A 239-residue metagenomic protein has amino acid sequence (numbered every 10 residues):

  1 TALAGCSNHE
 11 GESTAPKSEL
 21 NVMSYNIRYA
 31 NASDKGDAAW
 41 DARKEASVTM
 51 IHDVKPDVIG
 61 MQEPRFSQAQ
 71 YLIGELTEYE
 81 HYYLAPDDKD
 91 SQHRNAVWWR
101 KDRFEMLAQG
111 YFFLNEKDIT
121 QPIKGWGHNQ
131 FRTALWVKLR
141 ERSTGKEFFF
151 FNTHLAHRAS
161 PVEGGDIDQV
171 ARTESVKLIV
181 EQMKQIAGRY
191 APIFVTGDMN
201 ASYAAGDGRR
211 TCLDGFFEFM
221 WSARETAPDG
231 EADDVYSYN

Functional and structural regions predicted by a protein language model:
L3-E75, D87-H93, K177: N-terminal, active-site-proximal structural segment of metallo-dependent hydrolase catalytic domains
K17-N21, V54-V58, T77-H81, T144-F149 (+2 more regions): Loop/turn elements at helix/coil->beta-strand transitions in domains of secreted/extracellular proteins
S24-E45, L114-N129, A156-A171: Acidic/histidine-rich helix-loop elements that form or flank divalent-metal/phosphate-binding sites at the catalytic
Y29-N31, P64-A69, H157-P161, N200-R210 (+1 more regions): Active-site environment of divalent metal-dependent phosphoester hydrolases
H52-P56, A69, I73-E78, R103 (+2 more regions): Sec-exported extracytoplasmic/periplasmic mature domains
V58-L155: Structured beta-strand-rich core segments of catalytic domains in phosphoester-bond hydrolases
H81-R100, E116-I119, G125-F131, Y190-I193 (+1 more regions): Active site of divalent-metal-dependent phosphoester/diester hydrolases
T133-T153, G165-R209: His/acidic metal-ligating clusters that form di-metal
